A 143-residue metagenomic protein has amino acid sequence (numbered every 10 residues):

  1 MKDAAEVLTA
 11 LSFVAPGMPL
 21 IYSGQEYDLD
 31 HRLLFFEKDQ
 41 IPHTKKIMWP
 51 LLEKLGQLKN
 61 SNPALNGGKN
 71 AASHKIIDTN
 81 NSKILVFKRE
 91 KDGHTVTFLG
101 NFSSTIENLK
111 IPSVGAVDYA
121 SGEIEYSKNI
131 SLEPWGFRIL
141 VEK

Functional and structural regions predicted by a protein language model:
M1-L34, N81, R89, F98 (+2 more regions): Conserved alpha/beta catalytic core and glycan-binding cleft of carbohydrate-active enzymes
S12, I76-I77, I130: Short Gly/Pro-enriched turn/cap motifs at secondary-structure boundaries
S12, L55, T97-N101, W135 (+1 more regions): Hydrophobic, well-ordered secondary-structure elements that form the walls of internal hydrophobic environments
G17, N60-A64, F137: Generic structural signal for secondary-structure transition and capping sites
Y22, D28-V96: Glycan-recognition and catalytic regions of carbohydrate-active enzymes
I41, E107-I111, I130: Generic detection of short hydrophobic beta-strand segments and adjacent strand-loop junctions
T105-G122: Beta-strand-rich binding/interaction modules
Y126-K143: C-terminal beta-strand-rich structural cap/linker in extracellular carbohydrate-active enzymes
